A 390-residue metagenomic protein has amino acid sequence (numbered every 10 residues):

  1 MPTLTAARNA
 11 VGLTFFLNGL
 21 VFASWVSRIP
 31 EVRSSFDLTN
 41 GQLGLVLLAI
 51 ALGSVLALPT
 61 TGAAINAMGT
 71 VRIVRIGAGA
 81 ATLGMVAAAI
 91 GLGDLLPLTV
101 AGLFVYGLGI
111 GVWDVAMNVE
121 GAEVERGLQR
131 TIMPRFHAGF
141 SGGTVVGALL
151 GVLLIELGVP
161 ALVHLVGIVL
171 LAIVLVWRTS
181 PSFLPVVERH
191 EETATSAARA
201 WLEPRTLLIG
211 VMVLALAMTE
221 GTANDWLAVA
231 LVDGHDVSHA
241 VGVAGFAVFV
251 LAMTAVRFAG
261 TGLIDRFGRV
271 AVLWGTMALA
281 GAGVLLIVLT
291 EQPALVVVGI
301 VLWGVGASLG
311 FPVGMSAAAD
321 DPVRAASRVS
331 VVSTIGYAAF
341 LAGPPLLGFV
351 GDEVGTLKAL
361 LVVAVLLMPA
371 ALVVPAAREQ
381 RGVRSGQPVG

Functional and structural regions predicted by a protein language model:
F16, L96-W113, V296-S308: Hydrophobic core of transmembrane alpha-helices in multi-pass small-molecule transporters, especially MFS/SLC-type
S27-G41, D225-V241: Short amphipathic helix-loop junctions that connect adjacent transmembrane helices in Major Facilitator Superfamily/SLC
V32-R33, A64-I65, L153-G158, L231-V232 (+3 more regions): Interfacial helix-cap and linker-helix signal at transmembrane-aqueous boundaries of multi-pass secondary transporters
A57-T70, I155, V256-R269, G351-D352: Helix-to-loop junctions at the C-terminal end of transmembrane segments in multipass secondary transporters
V71-R75, L273: Primarily marks hydrophobic transmembrane alpha-helices of the MFS/SLC 12-helix fold
G79-G93, L279-E291: C-terminal ends and interior cores of transmembrane alpha-helices in multi-pass membrane transporters/permeases
D94, G127, F136-L184: Helix-loop-helix hairpin linking two adjacent transmembrane segments in secondary transporters
G111-G127, S308-P322: Intracellular juxtamembrane helix-capping segments at the cytosolic ends of symmetry-related transmembrane helices
